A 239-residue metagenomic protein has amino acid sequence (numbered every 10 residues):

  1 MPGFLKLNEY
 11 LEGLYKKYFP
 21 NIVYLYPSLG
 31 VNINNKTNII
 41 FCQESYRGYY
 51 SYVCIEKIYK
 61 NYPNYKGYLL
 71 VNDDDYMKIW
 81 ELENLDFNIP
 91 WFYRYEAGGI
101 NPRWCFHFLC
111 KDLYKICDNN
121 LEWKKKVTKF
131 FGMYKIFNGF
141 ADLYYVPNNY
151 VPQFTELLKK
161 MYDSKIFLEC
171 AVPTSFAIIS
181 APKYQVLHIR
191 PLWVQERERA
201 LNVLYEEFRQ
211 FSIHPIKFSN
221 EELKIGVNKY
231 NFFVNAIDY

Functional and structural regions predicted by a protein language model:
M1, F19-S28: Short, hydrophobic beta-strand segments that form beta-sheet elements in well-ordered domains
G3-L7, Y46-Y50, F167-L168: Soluble or luminal CAZymes and related metallo-dependent hydrolases
G3-Y18: Short, well-formed alpha-helical segments that are part of the catalytic scaffolds of diverse glycosyltransferases
K6, N32-N34, Y76-W80, N101-W104 (+1 more regions): Short catalytic/ligand-binding loop motif for oxyanion handling, primarily in non-cytosolic enzymes, centered on
V23-L25, Y68-V71, F92-R94, Y145 (+1 more regions): A structural signal for short, well-ordered beta-strand segments and their strand-loop junctions that often border
L25-V71, Y76-E81: Active-site-proximal specificity loops/subdomain of glycosyltransferases
Y76-E169, P173, N228-Y230: Conserved catalytic core of nucleotide-sugar-dependent glycosyltransferases
N148-Y239: C-terminal catalytic/acceptor-binding lobe
